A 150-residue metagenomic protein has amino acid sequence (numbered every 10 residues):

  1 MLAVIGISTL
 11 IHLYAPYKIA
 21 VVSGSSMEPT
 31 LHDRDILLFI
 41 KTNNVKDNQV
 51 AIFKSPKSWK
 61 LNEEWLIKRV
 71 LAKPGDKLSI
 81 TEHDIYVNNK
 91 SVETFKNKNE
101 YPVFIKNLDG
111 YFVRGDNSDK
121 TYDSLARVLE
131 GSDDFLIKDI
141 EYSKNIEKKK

Functional and structural regions predicted by a protein language model:
M1-K150: Extended hydrophobic leader/signal-anchor segments used for secretion and membrane insertion
